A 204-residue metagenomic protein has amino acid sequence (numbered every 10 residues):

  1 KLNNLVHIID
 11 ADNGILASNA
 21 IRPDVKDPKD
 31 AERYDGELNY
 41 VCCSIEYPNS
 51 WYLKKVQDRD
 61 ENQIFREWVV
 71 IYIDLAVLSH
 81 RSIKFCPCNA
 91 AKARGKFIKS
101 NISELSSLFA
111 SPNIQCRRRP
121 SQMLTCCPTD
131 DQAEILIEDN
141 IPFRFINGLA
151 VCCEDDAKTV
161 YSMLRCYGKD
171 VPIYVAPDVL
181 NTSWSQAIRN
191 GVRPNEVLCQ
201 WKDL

Functional and structural regions predicted by a protein language model:
K1-L204: Active-site-proximal loop/hinge segments that shape catalytic or ion-binding/gating pockets
